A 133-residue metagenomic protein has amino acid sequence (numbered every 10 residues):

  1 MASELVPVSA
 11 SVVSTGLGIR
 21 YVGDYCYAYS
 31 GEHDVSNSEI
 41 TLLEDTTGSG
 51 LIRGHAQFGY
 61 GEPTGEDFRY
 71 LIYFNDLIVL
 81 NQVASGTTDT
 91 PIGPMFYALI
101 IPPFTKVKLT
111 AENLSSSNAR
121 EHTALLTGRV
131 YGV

Functional and structural regions predicted by a protein language model:
M1-V133: Beta-strand-centric surfaces of beta-sandwich/beta-rich domains
